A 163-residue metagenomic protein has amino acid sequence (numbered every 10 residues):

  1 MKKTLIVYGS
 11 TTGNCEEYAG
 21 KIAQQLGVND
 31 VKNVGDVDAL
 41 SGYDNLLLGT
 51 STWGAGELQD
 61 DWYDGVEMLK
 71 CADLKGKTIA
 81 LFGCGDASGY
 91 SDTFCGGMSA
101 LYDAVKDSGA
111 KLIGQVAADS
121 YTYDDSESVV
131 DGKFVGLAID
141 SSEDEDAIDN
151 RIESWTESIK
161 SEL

Functional and structural regions predicted by a protein language model:
M1-K3, E67: Generic detector of short alpha-helix boundary/capping microenvironments and adjacent low-complexity segments
K3-Q25: N-terminal beta1-alpha1 ligand-phosphate binding loop
T4, V28-D30, L112-I113: Hydrophobic anchor at the start of a short beta-strand that flanks the dinucleotide cofactor-binding loop
V7, N29-K32, F82: The conserved SAM/SAH-binding core of class I Rossmann-like methyltransferase domains, concentrating on the hydrophobic
G9-T12, V34, T52: Short, surface-exposed acidic/glycine-rich loop or hinge patches that mediate macromolecular interfaces
N14, Q25, G42-L46, T50-L163: FMN-binding flavodoxin-like domain, especially the glycine-rich phosphate-binding loop
V28-L40: A short beta-strand-loop structural module common to alpha/beta enzyme folds
